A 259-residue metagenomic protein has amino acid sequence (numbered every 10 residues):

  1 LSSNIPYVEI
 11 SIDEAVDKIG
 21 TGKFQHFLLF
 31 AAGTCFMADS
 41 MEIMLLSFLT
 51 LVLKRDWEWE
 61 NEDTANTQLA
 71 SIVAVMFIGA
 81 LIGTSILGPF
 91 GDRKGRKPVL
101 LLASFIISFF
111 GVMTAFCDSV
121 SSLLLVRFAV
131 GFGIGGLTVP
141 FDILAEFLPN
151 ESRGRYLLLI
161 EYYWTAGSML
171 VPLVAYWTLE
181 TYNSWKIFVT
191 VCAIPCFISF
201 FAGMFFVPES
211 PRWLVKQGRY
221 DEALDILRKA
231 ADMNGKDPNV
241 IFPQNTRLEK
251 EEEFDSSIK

Functional and structural regions predicted by a protein language model:
L1-R228, D232, D237-K259: Transmembrane-helix signature of 12-pass secondary carriers
